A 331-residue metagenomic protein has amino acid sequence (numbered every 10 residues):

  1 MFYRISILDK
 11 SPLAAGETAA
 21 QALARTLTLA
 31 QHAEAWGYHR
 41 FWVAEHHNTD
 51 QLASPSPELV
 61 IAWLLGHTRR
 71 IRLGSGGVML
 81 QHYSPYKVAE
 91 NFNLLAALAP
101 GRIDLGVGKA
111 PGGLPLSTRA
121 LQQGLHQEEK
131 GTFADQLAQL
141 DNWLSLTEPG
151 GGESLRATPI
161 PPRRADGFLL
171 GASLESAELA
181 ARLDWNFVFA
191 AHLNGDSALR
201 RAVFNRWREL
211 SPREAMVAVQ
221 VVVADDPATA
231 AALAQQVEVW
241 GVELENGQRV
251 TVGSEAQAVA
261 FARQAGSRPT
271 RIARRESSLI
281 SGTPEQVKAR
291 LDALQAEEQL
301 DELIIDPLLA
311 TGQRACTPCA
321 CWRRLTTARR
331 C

Functional and structural regions predicted by a protein language model:
M1-T68: N-terminal beta1-alpha1-beta2 module of alpha/beta enzyme domains
F2-A19, Q81-T147: Flexible, glycine-rich active-site loops centered on histidine and acidic residues that chelate a metal or position
I5, G37, E45, L64 (+5 more regions): Conserved, mostly hydrophobic/aromatic
I5-D9, F41-V43, L73-S75, I103-V107 (+4 more regions): Hydrophobic faces of well-ordered beta-strands that scaffold small-molecule active sites in alpha/beta enzyme cores
D9-A24, V78-Y86, P161-G171, R275-P284: Active-site mouth loops of central-metabolism enzymes
E34, I61-R69, A96-I103, A181-R182 (+2 more regions): Acidic (Asp/Glu)-rich catalytic clusters
H126-R156, A198-Q299, T327: An alpha-helical appendage that flanks or caps ligand/catalytic pockets
A177-L193, L199: A conserved active-site cap/scaffold subdomain adjacent to cofactor or substrate pockets
